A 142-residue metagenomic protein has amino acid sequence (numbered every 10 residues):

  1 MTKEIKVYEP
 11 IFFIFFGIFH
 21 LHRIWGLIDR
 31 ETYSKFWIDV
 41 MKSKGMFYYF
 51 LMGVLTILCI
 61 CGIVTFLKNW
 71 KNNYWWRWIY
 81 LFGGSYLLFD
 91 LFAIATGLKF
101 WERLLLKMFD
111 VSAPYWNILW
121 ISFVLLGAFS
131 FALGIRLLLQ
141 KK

Functional and structural regions predicted by a protein language model:
M1-K3: Short, Lys/Arg-rich, polar N-terminal cytosolic tail immediately upstream of the first transmembrane signal-anchor
V7-F12, L104-Q140: Alpha-helical membrane-associated segments of multi-pass integral membrane proteins
E9-F16, L51-L55, I79-Y86, L119-L126: Hydrophobic alpha-helical transmembrane segments of polytopic
F16-V54: Hydrophobic transmembrane helix segments
F19-L27, Y86-W101: C-terminal TM-helix exit segments that contain a strictly Trp-centered aromatic cap at the helix terminus
T32-Y48, F92-L119: Interfacial non-cytosolic loop connecting adjacent transmembrane helices
M52-K71: Canonical alpha-helical transmembrane segments
T65-F89: Loop-to-transmembrane helix junctions at the membrane interface
